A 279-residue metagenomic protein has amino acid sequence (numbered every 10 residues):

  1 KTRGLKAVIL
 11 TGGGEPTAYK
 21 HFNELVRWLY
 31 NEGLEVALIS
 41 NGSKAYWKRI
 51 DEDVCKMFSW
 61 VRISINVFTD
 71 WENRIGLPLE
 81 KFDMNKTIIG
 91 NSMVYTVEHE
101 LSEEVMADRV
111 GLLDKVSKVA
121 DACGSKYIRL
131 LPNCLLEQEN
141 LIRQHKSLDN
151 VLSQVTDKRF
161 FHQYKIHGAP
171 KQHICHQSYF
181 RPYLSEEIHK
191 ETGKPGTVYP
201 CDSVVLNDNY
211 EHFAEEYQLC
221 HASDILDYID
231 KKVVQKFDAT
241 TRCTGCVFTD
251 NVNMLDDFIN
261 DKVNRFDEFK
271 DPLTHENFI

Functional and structural regions predicted by a protein language model:
K1-N140: Radical SAM/AdoMet-radical enzyme domain recognition
L141-I279: Accessory C-terminal segments flanking Radical SAM cores
